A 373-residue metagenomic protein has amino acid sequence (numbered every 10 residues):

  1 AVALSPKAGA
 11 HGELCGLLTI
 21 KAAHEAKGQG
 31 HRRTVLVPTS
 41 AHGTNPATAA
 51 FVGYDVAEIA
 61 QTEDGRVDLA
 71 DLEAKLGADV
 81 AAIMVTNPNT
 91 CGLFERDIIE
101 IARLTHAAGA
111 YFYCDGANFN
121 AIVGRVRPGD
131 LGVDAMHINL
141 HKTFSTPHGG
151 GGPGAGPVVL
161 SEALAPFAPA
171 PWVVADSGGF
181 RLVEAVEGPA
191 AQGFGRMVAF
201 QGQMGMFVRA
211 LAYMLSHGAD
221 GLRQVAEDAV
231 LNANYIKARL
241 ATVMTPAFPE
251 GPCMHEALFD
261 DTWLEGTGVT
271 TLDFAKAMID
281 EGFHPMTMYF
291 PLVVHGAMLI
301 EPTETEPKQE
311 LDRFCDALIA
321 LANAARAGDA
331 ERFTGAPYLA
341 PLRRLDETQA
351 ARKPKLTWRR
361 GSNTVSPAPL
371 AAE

Functional and structural regions predicted by a protein language model:
A1, V126, D176-M197, Q201 (+2 more regions): Non-catalytic terminal extensions of PLP-dependent enzymes
A1-K7, G12: Conserved N-terminal alpha-helix of the aminotransferase class I/II PLP-enzyme fold
A3, A57-I59, M286: General small-molecule cofactor/ligand-binding pocket signal
L4-P6, Q61, V85-P88, F259-D261 (+1 more regions): Short glycine-centered, acidic/aromatic-flanked micro-motifs in structured strand/loop junctions that mark active-site
A10-R181, A191-Q192, G268-V269, H295-G296: Conserved PLP-enzyme active-site core in the AAT-like
L14-C15, T19, V159, G205 (+3 more regions): Short amphipathic alpha-helical face segments that pack within enzyme cores and frequently flank/anchor catalytic
L18-A22, L211-S216: Short glycine/serine- and small hydrophobic-enriched flexible loop segments
A82, A210-L211: Long alpha-helical scaffolds
